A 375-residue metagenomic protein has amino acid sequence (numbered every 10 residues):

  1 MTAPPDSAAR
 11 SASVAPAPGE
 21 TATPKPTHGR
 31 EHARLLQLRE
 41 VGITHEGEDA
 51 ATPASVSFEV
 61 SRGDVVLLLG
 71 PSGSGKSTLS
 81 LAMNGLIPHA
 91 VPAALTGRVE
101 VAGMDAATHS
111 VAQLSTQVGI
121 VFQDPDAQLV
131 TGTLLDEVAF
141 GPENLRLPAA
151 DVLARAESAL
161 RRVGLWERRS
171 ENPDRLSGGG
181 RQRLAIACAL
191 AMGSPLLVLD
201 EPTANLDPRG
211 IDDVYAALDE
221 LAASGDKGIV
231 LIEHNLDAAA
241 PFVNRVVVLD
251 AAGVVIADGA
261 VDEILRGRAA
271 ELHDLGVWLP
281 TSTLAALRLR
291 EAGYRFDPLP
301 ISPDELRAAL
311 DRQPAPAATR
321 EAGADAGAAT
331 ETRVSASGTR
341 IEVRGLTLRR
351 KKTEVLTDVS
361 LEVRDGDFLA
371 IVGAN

Functional and structural regions predicted by a protein language model:
P92-M104: Conserved ABC transporter NBD signature motif
M104-G119, L265-R266: ABC ATPase NBD coupling module
A150-R168: Conserved ABC ATPase "signature" region
N172-L176, G180: Conserved ABC ATPase signature
A189-L190: ABC ATPase C-loop
L197-D200: Catalytic Walker B motif of ABC-type/P-loop ATPase nucleotide-binding domains
E233-H234: H-loop/switch region of ABC-family ATPase nucleotide-binding domains
V247, A251-E263: Conserved switch/coupling elements of ABC/ABC-like ATPase nucleotide-binding domains
